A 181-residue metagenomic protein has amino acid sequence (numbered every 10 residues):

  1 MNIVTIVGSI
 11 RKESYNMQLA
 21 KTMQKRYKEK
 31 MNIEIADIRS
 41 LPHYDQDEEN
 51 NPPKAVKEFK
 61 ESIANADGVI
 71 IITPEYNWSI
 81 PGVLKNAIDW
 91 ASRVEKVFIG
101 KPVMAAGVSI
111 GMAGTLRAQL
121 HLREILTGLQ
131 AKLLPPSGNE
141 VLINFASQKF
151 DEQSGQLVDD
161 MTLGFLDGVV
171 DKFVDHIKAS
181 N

Functional and structural regions predicted by a protein language model:
M1-K30: N-terminal beta1-alpha1 ligand-phosphate binding loop
N2, N32-E34, P102: Residues at the starts of beta-strands that form the adenosine-phosphate
V4, L134-N181: Glycine-rich phosphate/pyrophosphate-binding loop and the adjoining helix
V7, D37, G107: Short beta-strand/turn micro-motifs composed of small residues that flank or help shape donor/cofactor-binding pockets
N16, A20, V56, L84 (+3 more regions): A general structural signal for well-ordered alpha-helical segments in protein cores
K28-E34, A131-K132: A generic structural motif
I38-K54: N-terminal beta-loop-helix "entrance" segment that forms/cooperates in small-molecule cofactor or anionic ligand
N51-Q130: Helix-loop-strand module that forms the ligand-binding subsite of alpha/beta enzymes
